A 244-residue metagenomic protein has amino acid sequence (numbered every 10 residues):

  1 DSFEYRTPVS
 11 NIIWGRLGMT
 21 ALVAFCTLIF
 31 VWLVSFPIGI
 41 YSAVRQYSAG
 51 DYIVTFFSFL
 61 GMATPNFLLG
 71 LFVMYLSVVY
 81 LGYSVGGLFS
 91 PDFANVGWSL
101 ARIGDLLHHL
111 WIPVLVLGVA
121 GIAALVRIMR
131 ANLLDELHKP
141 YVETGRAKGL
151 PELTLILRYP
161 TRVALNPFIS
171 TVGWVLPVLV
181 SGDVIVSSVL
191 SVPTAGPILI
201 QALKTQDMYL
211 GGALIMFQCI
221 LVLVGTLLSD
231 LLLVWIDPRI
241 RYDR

Functional and structural regions predicted by a protein language model:
D1-N11: Short membrane-interfacial helix/loop motifs at transmembrane-helix boundaries
V9, G50-V54: Juxtamembrane loop-to-helix connectors within ABC transporter transmembrane domains
L17-G50, V79-G82, A94-R244: Alpha-helical transmembrane segments of integral membrane proteins, especially multi-pass inner/plasma-membrane
F56-L88, H109, V116-I122: Membrane-water interface segments at the C-terminal ends of transmembrane alpha-helices in multi-pass inner-membrane
